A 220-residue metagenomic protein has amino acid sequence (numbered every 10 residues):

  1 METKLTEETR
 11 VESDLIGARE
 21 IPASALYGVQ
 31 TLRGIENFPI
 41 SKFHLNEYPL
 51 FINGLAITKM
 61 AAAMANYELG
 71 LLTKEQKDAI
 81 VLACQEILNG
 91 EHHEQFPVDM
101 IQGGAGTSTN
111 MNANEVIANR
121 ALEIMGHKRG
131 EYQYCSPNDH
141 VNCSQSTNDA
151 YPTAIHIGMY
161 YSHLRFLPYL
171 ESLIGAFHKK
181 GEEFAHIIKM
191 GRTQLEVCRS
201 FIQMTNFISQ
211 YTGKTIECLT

Functional and structural regions predicted by a protein language model:
M1-T220: Conserved, well-structured ligand/cofactor-binding cores
